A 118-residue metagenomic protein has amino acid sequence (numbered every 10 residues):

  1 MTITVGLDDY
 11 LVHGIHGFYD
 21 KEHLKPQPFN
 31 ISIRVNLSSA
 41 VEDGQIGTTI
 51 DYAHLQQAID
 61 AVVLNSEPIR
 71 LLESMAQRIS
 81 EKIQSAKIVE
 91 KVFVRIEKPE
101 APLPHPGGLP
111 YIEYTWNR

Functional and structural regions predicted by a protein language model:
M1-R118: N-terminal, polar/charged subdomain of small-to-medium soluble alpha/beta proteins
